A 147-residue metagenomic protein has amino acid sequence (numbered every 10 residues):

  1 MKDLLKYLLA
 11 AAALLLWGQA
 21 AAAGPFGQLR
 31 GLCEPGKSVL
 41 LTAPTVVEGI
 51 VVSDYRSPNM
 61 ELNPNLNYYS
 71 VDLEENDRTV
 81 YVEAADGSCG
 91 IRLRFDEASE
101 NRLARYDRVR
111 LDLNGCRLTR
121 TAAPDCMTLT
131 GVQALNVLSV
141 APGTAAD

Functional and structural regions predicted by a protein language model:
M1-L9: Bacterial N-terminal signal peptides that target proteins for export
L8-L16: Bacterial N-terminal signal peptides
L16-A23: Sec/Tat signal peptide C-region and signal peptidase I cleavage site
G24-D147: OB-fold single-stranded nucleic acid-binding module
